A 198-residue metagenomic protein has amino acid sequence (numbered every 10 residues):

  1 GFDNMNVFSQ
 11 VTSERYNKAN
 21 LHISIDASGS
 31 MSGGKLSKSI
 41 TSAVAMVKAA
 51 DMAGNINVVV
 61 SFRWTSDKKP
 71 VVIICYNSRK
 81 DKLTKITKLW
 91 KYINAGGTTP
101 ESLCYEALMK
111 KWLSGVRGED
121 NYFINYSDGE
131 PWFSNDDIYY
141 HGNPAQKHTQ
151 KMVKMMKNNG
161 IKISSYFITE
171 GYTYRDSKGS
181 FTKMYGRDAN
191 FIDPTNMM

Functional and structural regions predicted by a protein language model:
G1-M198: Acidic, glycine-rich A-domain
